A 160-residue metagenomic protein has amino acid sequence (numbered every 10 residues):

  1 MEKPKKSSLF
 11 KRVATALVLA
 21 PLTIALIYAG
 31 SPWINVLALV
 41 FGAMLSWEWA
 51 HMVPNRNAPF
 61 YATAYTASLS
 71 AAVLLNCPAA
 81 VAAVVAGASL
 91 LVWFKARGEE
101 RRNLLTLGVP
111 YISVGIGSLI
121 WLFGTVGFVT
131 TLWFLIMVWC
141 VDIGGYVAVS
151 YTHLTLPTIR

Functional and structural regions predicted by a protein language model:
E2-L154: Membrane-embedded alpha-helical bundles of polytopic integral membrane proteins
T155-I159: A short, hydrophobic C-terminal helix/tail in secreted or cell-surface proteins
